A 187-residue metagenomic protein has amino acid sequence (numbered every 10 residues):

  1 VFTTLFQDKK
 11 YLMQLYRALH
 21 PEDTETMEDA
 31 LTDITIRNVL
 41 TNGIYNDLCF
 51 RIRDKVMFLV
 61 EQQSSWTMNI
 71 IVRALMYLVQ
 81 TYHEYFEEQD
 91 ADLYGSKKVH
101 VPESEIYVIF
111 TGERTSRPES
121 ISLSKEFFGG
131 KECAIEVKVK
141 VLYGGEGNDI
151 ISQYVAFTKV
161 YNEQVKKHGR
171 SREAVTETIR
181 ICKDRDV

Functional and structural regions predicted by a protein language model:
V1-V187: Elongated, amphipathic alpha-helical interaction scaffolds
